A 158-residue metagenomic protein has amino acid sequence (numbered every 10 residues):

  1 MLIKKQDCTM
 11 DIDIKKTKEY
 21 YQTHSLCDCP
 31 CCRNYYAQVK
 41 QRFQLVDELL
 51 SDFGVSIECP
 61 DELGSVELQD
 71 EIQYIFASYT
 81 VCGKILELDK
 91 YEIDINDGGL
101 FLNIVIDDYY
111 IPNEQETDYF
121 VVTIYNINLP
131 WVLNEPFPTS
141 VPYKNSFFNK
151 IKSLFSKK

Functional and structural regions predicted by a protein language model:
M1, G99-F101, S153: Acidic/proline-rich low-complexity IDRs
M1-D52: N-terminal cysteine/histidine-rich coordination modules
C32-N34, K84-L88, Y109, I127 (+1 more regions): Generic structural motif
V39-F43, Y74, K144: Intrinsic-disorder-associated interaction segments
R42-Q44, I93-N96, E135-F137: Surface-exposed beta-strand edges and their flanking turn/coil or helix-capping segments
D52-D61: Amphipathic, membrane-active segments
P60-Y119: Amphipathic protein-protein interaction modules
I104-K158: Glycine-rich, aromatic-bearing surface loops/beta-hairpins
